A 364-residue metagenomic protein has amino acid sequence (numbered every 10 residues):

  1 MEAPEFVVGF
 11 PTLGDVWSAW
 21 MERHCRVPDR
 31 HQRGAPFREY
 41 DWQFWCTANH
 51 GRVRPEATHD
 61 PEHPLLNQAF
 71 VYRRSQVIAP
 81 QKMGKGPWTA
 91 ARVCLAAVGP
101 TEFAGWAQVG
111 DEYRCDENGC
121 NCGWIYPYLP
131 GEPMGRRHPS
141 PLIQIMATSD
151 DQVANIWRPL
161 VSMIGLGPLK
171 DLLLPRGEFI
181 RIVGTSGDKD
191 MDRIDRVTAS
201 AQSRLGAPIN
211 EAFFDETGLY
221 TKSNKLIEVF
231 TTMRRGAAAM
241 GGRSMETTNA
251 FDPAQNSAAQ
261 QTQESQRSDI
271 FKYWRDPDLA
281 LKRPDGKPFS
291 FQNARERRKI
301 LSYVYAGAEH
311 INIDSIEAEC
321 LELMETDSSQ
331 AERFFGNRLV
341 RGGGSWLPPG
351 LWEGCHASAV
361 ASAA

Functional and structural regions predicted by a protein language model:
M1-A364: Phosphate/NTP-binding elements of NTP-utilizing enzymes
